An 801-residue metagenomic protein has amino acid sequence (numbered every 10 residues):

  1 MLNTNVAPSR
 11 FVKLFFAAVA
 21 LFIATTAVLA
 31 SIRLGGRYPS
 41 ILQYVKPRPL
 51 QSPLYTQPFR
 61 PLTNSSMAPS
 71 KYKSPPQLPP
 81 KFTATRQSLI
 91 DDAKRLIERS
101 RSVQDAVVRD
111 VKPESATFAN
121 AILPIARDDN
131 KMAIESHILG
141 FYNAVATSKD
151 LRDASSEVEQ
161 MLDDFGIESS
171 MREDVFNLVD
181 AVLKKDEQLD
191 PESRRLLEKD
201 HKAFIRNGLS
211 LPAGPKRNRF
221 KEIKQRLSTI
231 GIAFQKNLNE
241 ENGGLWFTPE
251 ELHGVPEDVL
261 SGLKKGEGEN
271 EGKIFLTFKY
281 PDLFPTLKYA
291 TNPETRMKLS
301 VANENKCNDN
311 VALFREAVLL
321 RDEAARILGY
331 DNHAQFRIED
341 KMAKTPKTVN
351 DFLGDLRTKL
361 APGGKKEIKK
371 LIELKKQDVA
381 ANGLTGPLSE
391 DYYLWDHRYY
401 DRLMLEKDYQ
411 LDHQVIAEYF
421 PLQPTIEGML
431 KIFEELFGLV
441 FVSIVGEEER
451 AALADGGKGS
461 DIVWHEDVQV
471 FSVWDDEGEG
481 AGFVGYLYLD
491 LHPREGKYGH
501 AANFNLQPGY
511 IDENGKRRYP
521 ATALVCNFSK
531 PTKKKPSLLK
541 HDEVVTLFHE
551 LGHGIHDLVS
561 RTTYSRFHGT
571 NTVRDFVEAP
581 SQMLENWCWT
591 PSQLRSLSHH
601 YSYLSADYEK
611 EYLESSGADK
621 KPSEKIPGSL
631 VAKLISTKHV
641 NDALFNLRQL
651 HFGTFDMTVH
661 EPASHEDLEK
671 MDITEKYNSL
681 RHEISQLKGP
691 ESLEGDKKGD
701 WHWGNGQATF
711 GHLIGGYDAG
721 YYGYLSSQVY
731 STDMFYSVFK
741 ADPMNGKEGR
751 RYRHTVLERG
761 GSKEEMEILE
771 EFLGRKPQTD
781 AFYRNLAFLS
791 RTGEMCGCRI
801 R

Functional and structural regions predicted by a protein language model:
N5-I41, V45: Terminal signal-anchor or tail-anchor transmembrane helices that tether membrane-associated enzymes to cellular
I41-V255, V738: N-terminal helix-rich structural modules
Y44-T85, D91, P424, G428-S443 (+7 more regions): C-terminal, non-catalytic "cap/extension" segments appended to globular domains
K73-S88, I138-V158, D180-E222, T277-V311 (+6 more regions): Short His/Asp/Glu-rich catalytic/ion-coordination signatures at enzyme active sites or charged loops
Q87, D91-R109, L123, R127-N130 (+27 more regions): A broad, structural surface signal
E192, L196-L197, R226-T229, K236 (+5 more regions): Active-site-proximal, well-structured secondary-structure segments within enzyme catalytic domains
N310-D322, A521-L524, T562, R759-G761: Short, hydrophobic/aliphatic alpha-helical segments
S529-F548: Short pre-active-site segment immediately N-terminal to the catalytic Zn-binding motif
